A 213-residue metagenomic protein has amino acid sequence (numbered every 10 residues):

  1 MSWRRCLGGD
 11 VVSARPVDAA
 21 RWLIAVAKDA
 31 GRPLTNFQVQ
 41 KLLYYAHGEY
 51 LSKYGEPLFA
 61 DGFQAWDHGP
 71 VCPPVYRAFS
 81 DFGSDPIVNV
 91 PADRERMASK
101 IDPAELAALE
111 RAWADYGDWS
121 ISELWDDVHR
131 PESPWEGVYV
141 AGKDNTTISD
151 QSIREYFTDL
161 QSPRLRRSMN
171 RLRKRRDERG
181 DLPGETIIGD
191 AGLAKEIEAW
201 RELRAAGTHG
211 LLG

Functional and structural regions predicted by a protein language model:
M1-G213: Domain-edge interaction signal
